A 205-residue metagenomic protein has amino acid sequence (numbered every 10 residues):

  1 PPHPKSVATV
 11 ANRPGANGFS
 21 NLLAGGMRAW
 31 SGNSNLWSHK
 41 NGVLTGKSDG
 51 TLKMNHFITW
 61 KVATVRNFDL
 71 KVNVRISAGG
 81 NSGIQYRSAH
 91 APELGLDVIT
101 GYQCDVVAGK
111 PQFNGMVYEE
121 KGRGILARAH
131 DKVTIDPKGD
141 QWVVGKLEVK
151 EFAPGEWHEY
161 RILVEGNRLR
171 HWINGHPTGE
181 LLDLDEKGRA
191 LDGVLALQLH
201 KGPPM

Functional and structural regions predicted by a protein language model:
P1-M205: Carbohydrate-interacting regions of secretory-pathway proteins
